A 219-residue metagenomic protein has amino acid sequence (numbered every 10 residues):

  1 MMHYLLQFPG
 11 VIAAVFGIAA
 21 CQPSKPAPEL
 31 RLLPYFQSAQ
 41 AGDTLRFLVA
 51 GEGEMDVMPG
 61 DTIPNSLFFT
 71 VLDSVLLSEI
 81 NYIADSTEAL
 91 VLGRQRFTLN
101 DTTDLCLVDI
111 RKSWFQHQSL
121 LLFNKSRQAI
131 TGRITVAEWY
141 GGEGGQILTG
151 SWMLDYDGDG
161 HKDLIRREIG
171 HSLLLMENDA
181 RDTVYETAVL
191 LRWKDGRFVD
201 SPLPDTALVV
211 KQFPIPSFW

Functional and structural regions predicted by a protein language model:
M1-A19: Sec-dependent bacterial lipoprotein signal peptides
C21-N100, Q212-W219: Terminal domain-start segments
F68-S86, L122-G132, W193-V199: Surface-exposed loop/turn elements that mediate protein-protein interactions on large endomembrane-trafficking
T103-R111, K162-R167: Short beta-strand elements that form the blades of beta-propeller/WD-repeat-like and other beta-sheet-rich scaffold
R111-W114, H171-L173: Short glycine/acidic-enriched loop and turn motifs that connect beta-strands
K112-F115, G142-G144: Short glycine/serine/proline-enriched coil/turn segments at secondary-structure junctions
Q118-L122, A188-L190: Hydrophobic beta-strand positions in blades of beta-propellers and related beta-sheet-rich domains
G132-W219: Short aromatic loop motif centered on NTY/YTY
